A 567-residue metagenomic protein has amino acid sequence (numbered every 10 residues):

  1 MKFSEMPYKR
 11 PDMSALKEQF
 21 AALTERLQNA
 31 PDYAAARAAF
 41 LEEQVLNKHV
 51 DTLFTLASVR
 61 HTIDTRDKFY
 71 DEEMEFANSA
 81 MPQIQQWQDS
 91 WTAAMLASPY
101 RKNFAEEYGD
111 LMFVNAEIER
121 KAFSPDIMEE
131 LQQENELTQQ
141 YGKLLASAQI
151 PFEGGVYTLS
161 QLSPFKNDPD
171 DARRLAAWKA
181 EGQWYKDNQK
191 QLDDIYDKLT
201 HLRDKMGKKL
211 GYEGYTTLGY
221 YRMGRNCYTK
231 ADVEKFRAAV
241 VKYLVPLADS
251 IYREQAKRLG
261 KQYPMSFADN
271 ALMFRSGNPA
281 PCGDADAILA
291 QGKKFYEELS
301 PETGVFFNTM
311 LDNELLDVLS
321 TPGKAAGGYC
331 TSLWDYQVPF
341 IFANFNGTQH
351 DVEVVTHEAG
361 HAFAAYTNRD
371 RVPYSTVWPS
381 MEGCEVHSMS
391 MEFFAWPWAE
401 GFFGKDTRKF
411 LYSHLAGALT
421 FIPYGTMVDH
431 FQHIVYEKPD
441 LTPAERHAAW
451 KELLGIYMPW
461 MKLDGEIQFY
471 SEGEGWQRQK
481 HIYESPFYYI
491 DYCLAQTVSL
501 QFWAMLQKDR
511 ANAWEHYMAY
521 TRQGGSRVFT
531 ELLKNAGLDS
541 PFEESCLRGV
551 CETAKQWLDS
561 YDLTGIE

Functional and structural regions predicted by a protein language model:
M1-N278, Q291, L563-E567: A well-structured
F113, E117, C227, V355 (+7 more regions): C-terminal, non-catalytic "cap/extension" segments appended to globular domains
Y196-G207, Y212-E213, I251-Q255, G360-D370 (+1 more regions): Long, well-ordered alpha-helical segments
K230-A231, E254, R258, L299-E302 (+5 more regions): Inter-helical turn/loop segments and adjacent helix faces that build the functional surface of alpha-helical bundle
V241-Y243, N368, P379-T407, H414-A416 (+2 more regions): Post-HExxH zinc-binding segment in Zn-dependent metallohydrolases
R258, R275-Y336, T348-Q349: Auxiliary, metal-adjacent structural segments of Zn-dependent hydrolase domains
F340-N344, R371-M381, F410-G417, V435-Y436 (+1 more regions): Short beta-alpha connecting loops at secondary-structure transitions that line or flank enzyme active sites
A343-N368, E385-S388, F393, F431 (+1 more regions): Active-site recognition of the HExxH zinc-binding catalytic motif
